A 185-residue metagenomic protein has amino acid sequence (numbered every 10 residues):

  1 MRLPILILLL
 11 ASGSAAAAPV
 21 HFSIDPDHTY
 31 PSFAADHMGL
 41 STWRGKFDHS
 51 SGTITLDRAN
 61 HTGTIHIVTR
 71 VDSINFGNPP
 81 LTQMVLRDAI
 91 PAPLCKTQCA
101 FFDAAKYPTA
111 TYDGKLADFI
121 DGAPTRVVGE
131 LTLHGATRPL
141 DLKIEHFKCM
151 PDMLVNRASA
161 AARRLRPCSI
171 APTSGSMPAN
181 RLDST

Functional and structural regions predicted by a protein language model:
M1-I7: Sec-dependent signal peptide recognition, specifically the positively charged N-region followed immediately by
S12-S14: N-terminal signal peptide c-region/cleavage motif recognized by signal peptidases
A17-T185: Low-complexity, acidic/polar, glycine-enriched regions of mature
